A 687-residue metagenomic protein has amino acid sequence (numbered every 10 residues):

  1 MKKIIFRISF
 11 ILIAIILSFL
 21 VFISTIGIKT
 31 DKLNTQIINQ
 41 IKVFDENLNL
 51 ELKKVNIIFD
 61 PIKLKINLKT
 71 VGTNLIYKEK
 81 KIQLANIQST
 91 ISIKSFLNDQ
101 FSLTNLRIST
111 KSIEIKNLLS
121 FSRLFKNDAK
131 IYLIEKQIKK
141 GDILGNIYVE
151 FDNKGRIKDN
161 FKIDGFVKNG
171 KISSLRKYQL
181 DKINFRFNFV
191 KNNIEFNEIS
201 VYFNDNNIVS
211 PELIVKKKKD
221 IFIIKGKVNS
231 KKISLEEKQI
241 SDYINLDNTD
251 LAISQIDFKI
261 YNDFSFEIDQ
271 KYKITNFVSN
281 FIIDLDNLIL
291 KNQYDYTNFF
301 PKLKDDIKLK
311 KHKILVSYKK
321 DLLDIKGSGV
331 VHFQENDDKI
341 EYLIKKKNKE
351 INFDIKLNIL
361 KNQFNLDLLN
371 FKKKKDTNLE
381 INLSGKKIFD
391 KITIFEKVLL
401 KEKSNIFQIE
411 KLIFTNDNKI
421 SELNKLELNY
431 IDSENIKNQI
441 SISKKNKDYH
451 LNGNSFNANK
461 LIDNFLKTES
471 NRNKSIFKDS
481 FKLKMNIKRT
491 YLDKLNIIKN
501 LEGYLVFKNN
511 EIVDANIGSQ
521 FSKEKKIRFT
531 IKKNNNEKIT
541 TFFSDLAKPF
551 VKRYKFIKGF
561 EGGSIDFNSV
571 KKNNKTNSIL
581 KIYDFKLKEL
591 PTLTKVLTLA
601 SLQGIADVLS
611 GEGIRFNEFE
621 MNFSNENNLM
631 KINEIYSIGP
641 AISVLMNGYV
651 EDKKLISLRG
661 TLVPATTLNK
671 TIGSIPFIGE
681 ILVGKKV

Functional and structural regions predicted by a protein language model:
K2-R7, T30-V71, I87-M630, I635 (+1 more regions): Membrane-proximal interfacial segments on either side of biological membranes
R7-F22: Hydrophobic membrane-insertion alpha-helices, especially the h-region of bacterial N-terminal signal peptides
F22-D31: A short, highly charged nucleic-acid-interacting micro-segment common to nuclease and nuclease-linked defense proteins
T73-K81, S174-L175: Short, cysteine-centered beta-strand-loop-beta hairpins and adjacent loop/turn segments enriched in charged/polar
